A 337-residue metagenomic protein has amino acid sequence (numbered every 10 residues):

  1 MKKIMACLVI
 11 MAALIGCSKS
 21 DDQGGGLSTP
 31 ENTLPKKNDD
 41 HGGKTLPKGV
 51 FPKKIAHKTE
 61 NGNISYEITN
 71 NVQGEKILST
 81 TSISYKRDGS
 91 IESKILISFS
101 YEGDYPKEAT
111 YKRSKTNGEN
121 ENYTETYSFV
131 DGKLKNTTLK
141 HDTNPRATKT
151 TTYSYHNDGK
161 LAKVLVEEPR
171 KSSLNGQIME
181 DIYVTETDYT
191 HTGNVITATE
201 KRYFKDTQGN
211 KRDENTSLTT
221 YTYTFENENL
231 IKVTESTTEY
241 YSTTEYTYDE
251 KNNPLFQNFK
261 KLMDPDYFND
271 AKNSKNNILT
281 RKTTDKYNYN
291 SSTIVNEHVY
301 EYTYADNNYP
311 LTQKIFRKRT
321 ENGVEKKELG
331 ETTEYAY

Functional and structural regions predicted by a protein language model:
M1-I4, S18: Positively charged n-region of N-terminal signal peptides that target proteins for export
M5-V9: Sec-dependent signal peptide hydrophobic core
L14-G16: C-terminal motif of bacterial Sec signal peptides marking the signal peptidase cleavage site
S20-Y337: Buried hydrophobic residues that stabilize the cores of well-folded domains
